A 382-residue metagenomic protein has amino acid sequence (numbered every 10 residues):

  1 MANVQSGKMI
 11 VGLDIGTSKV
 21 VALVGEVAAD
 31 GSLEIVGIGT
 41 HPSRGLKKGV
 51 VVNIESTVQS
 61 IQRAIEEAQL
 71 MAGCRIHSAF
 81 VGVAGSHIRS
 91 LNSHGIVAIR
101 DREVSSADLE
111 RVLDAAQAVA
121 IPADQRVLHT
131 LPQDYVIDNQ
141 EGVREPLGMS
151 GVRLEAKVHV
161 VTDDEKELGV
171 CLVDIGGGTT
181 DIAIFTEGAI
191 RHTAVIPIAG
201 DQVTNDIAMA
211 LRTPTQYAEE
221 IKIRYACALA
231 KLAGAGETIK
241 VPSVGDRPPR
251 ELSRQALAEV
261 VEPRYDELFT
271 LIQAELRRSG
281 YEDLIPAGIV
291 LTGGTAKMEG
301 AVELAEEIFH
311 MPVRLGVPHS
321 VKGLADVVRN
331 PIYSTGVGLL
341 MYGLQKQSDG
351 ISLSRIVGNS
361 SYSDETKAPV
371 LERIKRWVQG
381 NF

Functional and structural regions predicted by a protein language model:
M1-T17, L23-L172, A189-I190, G200 (+5 more regions): Nucleotide/phosphate-binding catalytic cleft detector across ATP-hydrolyzing and phosphate-transferring enzymes
V20-G25, T180-I184: Short beta-strand scaffold segments in enzyme catalytic cores
A84, T162-D163, C227-L229, L284-I308: Glycine-rich phosphate-binding loops at beta-strand->alpha-helix junctions
L168-C171, I175-I182, V203: Extended, hydrophobic alpha-helical segments in both membrane/secreted and soluble proteins
G176, R264-Q273: A general structural motif
A189-H192, L291-M341: Nucleotide-binding motor/catalytic cores of P-loop/tubulin-like NTPases across gene-expression machines
T270, A274-A287, M298-L315, K346-D349: ATP-binding/phosphotransfer module of carbohydrate and carboxylate kinases, centering on a glycine-rich
